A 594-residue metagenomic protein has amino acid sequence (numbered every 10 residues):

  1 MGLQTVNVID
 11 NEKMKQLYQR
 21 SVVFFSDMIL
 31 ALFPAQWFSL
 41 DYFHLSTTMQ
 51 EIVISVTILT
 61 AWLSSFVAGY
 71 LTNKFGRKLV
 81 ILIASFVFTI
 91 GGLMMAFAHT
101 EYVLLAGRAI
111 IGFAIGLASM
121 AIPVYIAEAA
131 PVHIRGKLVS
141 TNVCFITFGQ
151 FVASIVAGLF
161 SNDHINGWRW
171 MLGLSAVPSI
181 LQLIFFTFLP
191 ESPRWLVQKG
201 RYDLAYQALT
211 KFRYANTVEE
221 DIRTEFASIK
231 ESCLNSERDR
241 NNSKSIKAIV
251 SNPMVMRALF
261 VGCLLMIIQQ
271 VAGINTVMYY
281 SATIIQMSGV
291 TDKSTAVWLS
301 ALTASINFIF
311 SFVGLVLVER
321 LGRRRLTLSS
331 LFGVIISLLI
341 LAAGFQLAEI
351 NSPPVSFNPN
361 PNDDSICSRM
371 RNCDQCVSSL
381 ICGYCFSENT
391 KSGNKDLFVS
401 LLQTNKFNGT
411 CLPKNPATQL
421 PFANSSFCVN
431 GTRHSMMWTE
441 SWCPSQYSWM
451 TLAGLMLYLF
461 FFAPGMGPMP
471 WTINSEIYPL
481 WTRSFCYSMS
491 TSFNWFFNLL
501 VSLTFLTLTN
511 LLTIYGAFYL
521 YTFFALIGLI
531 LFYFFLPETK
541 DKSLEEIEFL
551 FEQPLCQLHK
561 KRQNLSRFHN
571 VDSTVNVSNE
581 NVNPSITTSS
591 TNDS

Functional and structural regions predicted by a protein language model:
M1-F212, L234-S594: Alpha-helical transmembrane bundle of multi-pass membrane proteins
F212-T224: Short intracellular "coupling" helices and adjacent cytoplasmic loop segments at the cytosolic face of multi-pass
I222-C233: TPR/TPR-like alpha-solenoid helical repeat scaffolds
